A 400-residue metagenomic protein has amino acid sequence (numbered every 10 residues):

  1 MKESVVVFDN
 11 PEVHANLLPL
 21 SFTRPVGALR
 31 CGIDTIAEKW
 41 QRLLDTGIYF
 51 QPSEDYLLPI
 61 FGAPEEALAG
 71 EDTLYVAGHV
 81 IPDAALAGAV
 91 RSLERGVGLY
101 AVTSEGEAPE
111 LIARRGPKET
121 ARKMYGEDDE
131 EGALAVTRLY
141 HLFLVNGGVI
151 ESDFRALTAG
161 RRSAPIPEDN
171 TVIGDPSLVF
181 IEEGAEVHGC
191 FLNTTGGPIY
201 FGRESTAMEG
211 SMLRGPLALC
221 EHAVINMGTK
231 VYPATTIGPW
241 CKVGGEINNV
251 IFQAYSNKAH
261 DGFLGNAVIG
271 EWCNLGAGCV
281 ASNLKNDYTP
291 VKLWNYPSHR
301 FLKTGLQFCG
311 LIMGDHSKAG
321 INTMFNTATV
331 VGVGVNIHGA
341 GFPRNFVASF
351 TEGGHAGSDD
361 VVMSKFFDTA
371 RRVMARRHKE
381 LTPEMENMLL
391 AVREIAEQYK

Functional and structural regions predicted by a protein language model:
M1-S177, G184, A340-P343, S349-K400: Terminal amphipathic alpha-helical/low-complexity segments used for targeting or macromolecular assembly
E12-H14, A28, M227-G228, A234 (+1 more regions): Glycine-rich hexapeptide-repeat left-handed beta-helix
P19-F22, D128, P167, V187 (+6 more regions): Generic, low-specificity signal for short hydrophobic/alpha-helical stretches with a mild N-terminal bias, encompassing
I60-A63, S211, D261, G305: A generic local structural motif
D72, G189, G334: Conserved beta-strand and immediately adjacent loop positions that scaffold enzyme active sites
R161-G270, N286, I312, V330: Extended beta-solenoid/beta-helix repeat architectures
